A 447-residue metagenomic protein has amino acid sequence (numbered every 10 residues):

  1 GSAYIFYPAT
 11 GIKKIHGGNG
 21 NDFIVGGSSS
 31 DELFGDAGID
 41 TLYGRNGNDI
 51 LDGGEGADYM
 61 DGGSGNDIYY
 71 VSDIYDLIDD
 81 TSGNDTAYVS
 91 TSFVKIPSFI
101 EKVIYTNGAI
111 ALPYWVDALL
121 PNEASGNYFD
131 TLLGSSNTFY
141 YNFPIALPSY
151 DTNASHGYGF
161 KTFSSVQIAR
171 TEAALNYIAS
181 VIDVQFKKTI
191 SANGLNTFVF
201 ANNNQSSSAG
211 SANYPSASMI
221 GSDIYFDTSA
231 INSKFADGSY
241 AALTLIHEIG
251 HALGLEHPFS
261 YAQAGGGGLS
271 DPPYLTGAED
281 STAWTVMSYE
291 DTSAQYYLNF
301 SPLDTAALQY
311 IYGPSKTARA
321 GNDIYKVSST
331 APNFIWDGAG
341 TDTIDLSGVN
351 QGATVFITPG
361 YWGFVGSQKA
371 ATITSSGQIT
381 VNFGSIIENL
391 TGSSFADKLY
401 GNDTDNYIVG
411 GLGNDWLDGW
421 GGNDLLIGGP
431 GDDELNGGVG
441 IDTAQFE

Functional and structural regions predicted by a protein language model:
G1, F6-K102, Y158-G159, N232-L245 (+8 more regions): Acidic, glycine-rich calcium-binding repeat modules characteristic of RTX/beta-roll and related beta-solenoid repeat
A9-T10, K316, T354-I386: Acidic/polar low-complexity surface segments
I104-F163: Disordered inhibitory propeptide/activation segment of secreted metzincin zinc metalloprotease zymogens, centered on
F143-I145, A212-D237, V286-S288: Active-site scaffold of zinc-dependent metalloenzymes
T152-A192, A339, G348: Zn2+-dependent metallopeptidase catalytic core
N176-N196, A209-A217, S233-K234, E256-Y261: Short, well-structured beta-strand/strand-turn elements
N202-S222, L269-P273, G277: Catalytic zinc-binding patch centered on the HExxH motif and its immediate surroundings that defines zinc-dependent
L243-P258: Active-site recognition of the HExxH zinc-binding catalytic motif
